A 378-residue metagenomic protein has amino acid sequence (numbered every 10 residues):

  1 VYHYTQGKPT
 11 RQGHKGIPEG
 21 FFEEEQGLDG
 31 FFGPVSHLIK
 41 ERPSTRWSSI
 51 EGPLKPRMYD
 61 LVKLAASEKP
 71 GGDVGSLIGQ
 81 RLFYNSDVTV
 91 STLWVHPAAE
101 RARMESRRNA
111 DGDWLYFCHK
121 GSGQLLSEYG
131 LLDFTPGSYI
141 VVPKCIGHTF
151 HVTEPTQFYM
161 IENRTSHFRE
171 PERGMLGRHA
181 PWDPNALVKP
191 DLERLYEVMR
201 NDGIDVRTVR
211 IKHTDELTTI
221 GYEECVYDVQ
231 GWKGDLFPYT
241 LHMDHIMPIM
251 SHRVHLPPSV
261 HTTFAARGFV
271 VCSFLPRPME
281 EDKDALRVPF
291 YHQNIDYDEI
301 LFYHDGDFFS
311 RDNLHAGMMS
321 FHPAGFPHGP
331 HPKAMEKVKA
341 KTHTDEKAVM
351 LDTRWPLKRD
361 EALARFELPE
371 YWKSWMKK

Functional and structural regions predicted by a protein language model:
V1-K378: Jelly-roll (double-stranded beta-helix
